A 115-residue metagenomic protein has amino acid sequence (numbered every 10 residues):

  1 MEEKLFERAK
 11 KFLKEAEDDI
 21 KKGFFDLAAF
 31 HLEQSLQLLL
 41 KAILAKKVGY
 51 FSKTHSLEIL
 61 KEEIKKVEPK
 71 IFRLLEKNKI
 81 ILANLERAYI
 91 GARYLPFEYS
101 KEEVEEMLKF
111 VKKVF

Functional and structural regions predicted by a protein language model:
M1-F115: Terminal alpha-helical segments
